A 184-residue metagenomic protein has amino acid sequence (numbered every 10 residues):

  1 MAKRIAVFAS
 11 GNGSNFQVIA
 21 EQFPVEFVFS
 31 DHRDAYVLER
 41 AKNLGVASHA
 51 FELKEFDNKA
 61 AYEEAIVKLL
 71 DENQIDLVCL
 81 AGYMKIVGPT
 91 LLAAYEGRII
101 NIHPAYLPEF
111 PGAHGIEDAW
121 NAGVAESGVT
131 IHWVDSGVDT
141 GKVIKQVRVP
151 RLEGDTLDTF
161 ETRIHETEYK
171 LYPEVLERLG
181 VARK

Functional and structural regions predicted by a protein language model:
A2-E39: N-terminal beta1-alpha1 ligand-phosphate binding loop
Q22, M84-R183: Donor/substrate-binding cores of folate-linked one-carbon enzymes
P24-A65: Short, surface-exposed acidic-centric catalytic microdomains
E26, D76, G97: Conserved acidic residues
S30-D31, N73-P89: N-terminal glycine-rich "phosphate-gripper" loop used for MgATP/nucleotide binding and carboxylate activation
S48-H49, L77, I99, E126: Hydrophobic beta-strand scaffold residues
E64-E72: Short, well-structured alpha-helical segments in soluble
